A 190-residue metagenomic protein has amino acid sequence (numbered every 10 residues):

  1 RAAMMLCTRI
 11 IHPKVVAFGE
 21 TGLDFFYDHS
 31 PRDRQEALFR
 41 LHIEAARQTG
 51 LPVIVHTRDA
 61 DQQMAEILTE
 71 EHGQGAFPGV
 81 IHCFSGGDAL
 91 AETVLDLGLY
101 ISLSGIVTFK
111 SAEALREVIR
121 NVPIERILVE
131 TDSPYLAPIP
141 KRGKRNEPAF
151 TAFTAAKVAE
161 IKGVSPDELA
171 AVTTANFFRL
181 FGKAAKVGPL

Functional and structural regions predicted by a protein language model:
R1-L97, E117-V118, V122, P138-A149 (+2 more regions): Divalent metal-binding pocket/active-site signature
L23, Y135, R179: Active-site micro-motifs of SAM-dependent methyltransferase domains
A45, A149-L190: Mid-to-C-terminal alpha-helical segments outside catalytic/metal-binding sites
Q62-Q63, K110-S111, A175: Short secondary-structure capping/turn micro-motifs that flank functional sites
G98-A112: His/Asp/Glu-enriched short active-site or ligand-binding loop at hydrolase and phosphoryl-transfer sites
D132: Conserved beta/loop motifs at nucleotide-recognition and modification sites
